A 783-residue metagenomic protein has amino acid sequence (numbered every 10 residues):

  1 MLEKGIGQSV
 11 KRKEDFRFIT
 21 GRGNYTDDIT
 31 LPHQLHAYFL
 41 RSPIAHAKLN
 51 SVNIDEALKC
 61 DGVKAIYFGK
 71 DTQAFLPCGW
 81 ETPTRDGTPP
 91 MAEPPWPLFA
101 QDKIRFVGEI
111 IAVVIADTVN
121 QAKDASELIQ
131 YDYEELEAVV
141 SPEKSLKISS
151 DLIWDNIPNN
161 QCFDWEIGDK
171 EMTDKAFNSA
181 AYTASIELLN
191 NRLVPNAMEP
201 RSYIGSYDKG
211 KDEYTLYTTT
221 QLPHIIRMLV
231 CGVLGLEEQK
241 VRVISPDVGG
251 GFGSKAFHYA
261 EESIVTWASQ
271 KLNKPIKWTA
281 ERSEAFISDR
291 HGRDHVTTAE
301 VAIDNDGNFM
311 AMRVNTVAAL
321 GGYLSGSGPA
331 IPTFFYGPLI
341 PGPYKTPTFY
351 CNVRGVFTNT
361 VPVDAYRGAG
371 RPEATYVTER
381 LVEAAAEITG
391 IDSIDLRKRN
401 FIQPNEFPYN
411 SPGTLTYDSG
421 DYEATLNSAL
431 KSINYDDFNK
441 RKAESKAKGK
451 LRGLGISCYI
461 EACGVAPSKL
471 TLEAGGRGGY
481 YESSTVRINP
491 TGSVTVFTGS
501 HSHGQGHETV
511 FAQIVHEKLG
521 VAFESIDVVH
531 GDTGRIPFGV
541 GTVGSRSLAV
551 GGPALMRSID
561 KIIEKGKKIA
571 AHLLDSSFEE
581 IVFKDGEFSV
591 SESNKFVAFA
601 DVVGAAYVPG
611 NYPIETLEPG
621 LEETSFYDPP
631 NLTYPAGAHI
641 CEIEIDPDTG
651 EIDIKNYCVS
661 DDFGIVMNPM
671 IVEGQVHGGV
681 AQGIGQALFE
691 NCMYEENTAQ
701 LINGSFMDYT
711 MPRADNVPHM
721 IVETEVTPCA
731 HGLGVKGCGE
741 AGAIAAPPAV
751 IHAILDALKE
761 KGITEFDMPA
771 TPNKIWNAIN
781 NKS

Functional and structural regions predicted by a protein language model:
M1-N159, K271, A466: Flexible, low-hydrophobicity surface segments
Q8, E14-R17, T82-P83, G87-P94 (+4 more regions): Glycine-rich loop/linker segments at domain edges
F16-R17, E127-L136, V140, Q221-P223 (+8 more regions): Extended active-site and interfacial segments that coordinate phosphate-rich ligands in large catalytic machineries
C60, K70, G235-K240, Q270-I276 (+3 more regions): C-terminal catalytic domains of large/alpha subunits in multi-subunit enzymes
L76-E81, A125-L128, R227-L229, F252-H258 (+10 more regions): Short acidic, glycine/serine/threonine-rich loops at helix termini
P83, S150-L234, Q403-S493, I702-R713 (+1 more regions): Helix-loop-helix junctions that connect adjacent transmembrane helices in secondary transporters/permeases, recognized
D117, K274-G321, P553-V582, G586: Phosphate/diphosphate-binding loops
G251-N273, K277-T279, H507-I514: Thiamine diphosphate
